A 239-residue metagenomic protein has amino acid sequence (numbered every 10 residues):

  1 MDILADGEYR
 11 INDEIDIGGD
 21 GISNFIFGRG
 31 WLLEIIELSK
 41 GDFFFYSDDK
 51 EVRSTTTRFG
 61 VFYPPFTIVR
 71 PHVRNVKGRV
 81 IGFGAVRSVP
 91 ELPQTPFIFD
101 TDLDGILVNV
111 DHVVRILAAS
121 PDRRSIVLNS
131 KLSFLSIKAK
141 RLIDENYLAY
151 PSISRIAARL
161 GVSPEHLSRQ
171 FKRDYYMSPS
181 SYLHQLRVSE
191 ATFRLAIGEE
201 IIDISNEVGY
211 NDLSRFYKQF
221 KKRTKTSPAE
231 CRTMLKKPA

Functional and structural regions predicted by a protein language model:
M1-T55: Generic protein-terminus/edge-of-domain signal
E34, G60-Y63, N75-E91: A short hydrophobic beta-strand segment most commonly corresponding to one strand of the jelly-roll/cupin
T55-I68: Conserved metal-binding segment of the jelly-roll/cupin
F97-S163, R169-Q185: Short, Lys/Arg-enriched, Trp-marked, Pro/Gly-tolerant hinge/linker segments that flank
R141, E145, S154, R173-Y217 (+1 more regions): Terminal helix-turn-helix DNA-binding modules in bacterial transcription factors
P179, S227-P228: Proline-centered helix-kink/hinge sites
